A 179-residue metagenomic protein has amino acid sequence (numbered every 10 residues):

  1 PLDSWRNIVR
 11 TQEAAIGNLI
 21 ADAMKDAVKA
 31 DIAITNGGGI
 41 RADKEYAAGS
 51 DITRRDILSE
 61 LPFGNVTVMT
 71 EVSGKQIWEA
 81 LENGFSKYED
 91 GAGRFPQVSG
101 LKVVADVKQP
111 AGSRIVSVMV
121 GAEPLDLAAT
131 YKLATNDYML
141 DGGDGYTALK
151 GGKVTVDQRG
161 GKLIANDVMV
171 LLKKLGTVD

Functional and structural regions predicted by a protein language model:
P1-D179: Catalytic centers of hydrolytic enzymes
